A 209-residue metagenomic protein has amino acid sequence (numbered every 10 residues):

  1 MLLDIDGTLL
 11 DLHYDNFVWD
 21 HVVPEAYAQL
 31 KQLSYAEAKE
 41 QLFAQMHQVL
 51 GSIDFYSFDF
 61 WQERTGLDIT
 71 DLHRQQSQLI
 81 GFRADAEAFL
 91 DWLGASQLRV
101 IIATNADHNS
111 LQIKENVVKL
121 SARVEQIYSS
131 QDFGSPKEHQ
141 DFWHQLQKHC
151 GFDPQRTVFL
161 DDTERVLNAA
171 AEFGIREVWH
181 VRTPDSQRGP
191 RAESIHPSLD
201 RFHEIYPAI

Functional and structural regions predicted by a protein language model:
M1, D91, D107-H108, Q112-I209: Asp-based, Mg2+/Mn2+-dependent phosphohydrolase catalytic module
M1-A88, D107-N109: N-terminal helical cap/lid subdomain that shapes the substrate entry/recognition surface in HAD-like hydrolases
T8, T104, T157: Ser/Thr-centric signal marking residues that sit in or immediately flank functional binding/regulatory motifs
D11, I102-A103, D161-D162: Small/polar loops that bind or transfer phosphate-bearing groups
R64, A95-S96, H149: Alpha-helix C-cap/termination motif
F82, A103, S135: Residue-level marker of regulatory loop/turn positions in helix-turn-helix DNA-binding domains and in histidine
D85-Q97: Catalytic-core regions built around general acid/base machinery
Q97-I101, P154-T157: Short active-site oxyanion
